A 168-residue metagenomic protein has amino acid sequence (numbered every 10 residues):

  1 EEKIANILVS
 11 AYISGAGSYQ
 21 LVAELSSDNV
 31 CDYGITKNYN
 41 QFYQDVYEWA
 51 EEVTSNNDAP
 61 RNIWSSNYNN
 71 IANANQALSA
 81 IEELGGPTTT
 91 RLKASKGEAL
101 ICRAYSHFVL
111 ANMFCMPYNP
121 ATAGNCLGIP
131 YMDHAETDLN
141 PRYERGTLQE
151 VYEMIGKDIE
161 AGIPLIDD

Functional and structural regions predicted by a protein language model:
E1-S27: Membrane-proximal, proline-rich intrinsically disordered regions
Y12, Y33-I35, P117-N119: Intrinsically disordered, low-complexity boundary segments flanking structured domains
Y19-F42: N-terminal, post-signal-peptide region of Sec/Tat-exported proteins
L25, W49, Y131: Short clusters of hydrophobic/aromatic residues that line enzyme substrate/ligand-binding pockets
Y43-F114, R142, G146-Q149, A161-D168: Conserved, well-structured interaction surfaces
M113-E153, K157: Short coil/linker segments at helix-helix boundaries
